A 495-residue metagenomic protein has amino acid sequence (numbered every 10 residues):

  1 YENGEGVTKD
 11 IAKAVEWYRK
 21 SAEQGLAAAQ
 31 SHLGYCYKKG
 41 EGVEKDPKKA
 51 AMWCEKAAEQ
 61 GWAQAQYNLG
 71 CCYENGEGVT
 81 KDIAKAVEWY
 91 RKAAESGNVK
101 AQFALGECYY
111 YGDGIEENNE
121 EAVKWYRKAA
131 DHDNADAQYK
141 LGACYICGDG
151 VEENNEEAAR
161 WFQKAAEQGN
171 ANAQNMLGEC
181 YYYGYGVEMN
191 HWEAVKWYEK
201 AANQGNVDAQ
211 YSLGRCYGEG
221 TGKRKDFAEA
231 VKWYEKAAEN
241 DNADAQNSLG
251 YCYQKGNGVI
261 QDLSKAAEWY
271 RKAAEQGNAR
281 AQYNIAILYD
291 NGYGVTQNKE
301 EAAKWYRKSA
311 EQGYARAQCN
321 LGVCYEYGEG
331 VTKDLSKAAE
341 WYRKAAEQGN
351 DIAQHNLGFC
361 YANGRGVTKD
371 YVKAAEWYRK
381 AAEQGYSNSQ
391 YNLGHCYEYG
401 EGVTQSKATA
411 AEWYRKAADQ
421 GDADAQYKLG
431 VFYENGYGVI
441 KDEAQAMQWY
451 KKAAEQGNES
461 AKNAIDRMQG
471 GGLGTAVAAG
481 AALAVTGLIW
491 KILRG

Functional and structural regions predicted by a protein language model:
Y1-N3, H32-K39, N68-N75, A104-Y111 (+10 more regions): Hydrophobic face of amphipathic alpha-helices that form TPR/SEL1-like repeat modules and related alpha-solenoid
N3-E5, E23-L26, K39-E41, E59-W62 (+32 more regions): Short helix-capping/linker turns of helical repeat alpha-solenoids
T8, Q30, E44, Q66 (+18 more regions): Canonical tetratricopeptide repeat
S21, C36, A57, C72 (+22 more regions): TPR/TPR-like alpha-solenoid repeats
G470-T475, V485-G495: Short hydrophobic alpha-helical membrane-entry/anchor segments
